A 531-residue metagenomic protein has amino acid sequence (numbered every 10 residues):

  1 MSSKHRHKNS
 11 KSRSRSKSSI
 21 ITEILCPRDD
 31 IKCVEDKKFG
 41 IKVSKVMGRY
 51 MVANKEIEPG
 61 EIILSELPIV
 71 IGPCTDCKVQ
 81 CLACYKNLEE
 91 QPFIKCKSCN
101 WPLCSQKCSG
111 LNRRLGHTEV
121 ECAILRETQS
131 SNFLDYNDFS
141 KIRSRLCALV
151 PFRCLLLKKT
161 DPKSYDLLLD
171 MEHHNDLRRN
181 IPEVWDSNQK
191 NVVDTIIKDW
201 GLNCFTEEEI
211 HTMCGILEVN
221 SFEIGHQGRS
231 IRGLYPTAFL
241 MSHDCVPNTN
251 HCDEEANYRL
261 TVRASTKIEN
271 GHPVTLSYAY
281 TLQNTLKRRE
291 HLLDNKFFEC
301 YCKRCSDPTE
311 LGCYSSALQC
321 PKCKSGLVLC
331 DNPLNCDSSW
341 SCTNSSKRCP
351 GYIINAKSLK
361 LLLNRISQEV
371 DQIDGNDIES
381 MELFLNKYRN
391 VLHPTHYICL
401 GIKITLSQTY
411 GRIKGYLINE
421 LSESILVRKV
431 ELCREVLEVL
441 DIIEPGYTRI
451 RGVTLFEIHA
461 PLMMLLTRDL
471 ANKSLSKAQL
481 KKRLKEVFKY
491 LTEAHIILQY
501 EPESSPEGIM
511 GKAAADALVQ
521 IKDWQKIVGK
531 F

Functional and structural regions predicted by a protein language model:
M1-F531: Short alpha-helical interaction motifs and adjacent low-complexity tails used for partner binding in regulatory proteins
